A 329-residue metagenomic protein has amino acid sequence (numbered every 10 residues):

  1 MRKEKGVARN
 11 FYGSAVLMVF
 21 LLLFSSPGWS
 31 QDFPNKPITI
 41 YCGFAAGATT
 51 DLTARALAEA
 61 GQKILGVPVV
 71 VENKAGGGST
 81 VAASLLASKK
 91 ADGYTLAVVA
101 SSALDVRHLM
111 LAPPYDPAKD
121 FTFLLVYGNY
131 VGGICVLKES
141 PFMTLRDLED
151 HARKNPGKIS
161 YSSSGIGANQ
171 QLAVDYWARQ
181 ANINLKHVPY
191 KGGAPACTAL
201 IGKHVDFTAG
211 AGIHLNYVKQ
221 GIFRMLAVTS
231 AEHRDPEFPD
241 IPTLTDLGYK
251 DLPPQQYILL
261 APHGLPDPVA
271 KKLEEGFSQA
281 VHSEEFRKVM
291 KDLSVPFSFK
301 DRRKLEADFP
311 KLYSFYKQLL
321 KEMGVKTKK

Functional and structural regions predicted by a protein language model:
R2-V16: Bacterial N-terminal signal peptides that target proteins for export
G13-S25: Bacterial N-terminal signal peptides
S30-D120, K158, I166, N182-G210 (+3 more regions): N-terminal (or domain-start) structured segment
N35-P37, Q180, D267-K329: An extracytoplasmic/periplasmic, membrane-proximal ligand-sensing/linker region
T49-T53, L57, G78, A82 (+11 more regions): Stable alpha-helical elements in mature extracytoplasmic
L85-Y94, H108-P195, L244, L252-V289: Hinge/capping helix and adjacent helix->loop/strand transition within the periplasmic-binding protein
A100-S101, K138, A211-I213, S230-A231 (+1 more regions): Short secondary-structure boundary segments
D116-V126, S162, N184-V188, D206 (+2 more regions): Short beta-strand->loop
